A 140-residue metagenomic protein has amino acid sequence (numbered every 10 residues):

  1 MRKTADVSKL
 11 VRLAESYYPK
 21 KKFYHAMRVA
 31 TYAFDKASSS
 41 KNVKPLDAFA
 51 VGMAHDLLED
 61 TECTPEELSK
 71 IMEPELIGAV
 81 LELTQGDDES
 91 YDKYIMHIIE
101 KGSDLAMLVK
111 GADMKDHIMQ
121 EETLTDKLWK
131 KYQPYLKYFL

Functional and structural regions predicted by a protein language model:
M1-L140: Active-site helical microenvironments for divalent-metal-assisted chemistry
